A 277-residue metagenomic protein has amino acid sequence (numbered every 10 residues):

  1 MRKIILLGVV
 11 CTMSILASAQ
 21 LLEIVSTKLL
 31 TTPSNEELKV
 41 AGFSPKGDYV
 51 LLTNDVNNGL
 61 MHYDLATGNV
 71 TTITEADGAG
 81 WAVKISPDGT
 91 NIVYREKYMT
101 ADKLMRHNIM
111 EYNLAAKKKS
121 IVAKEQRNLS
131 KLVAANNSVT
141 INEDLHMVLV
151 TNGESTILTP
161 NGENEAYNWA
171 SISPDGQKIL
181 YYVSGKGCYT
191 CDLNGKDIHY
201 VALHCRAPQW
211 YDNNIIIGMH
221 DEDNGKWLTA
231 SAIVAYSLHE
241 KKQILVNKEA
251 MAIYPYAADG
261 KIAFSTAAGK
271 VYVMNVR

Functional and structural regions predicted by a protein language model:
I4-I15: Sec-dependent N-terminal signal peptides
Q20-R277: Sequence signature of WD/YWTD-type beta-propeller architectures
